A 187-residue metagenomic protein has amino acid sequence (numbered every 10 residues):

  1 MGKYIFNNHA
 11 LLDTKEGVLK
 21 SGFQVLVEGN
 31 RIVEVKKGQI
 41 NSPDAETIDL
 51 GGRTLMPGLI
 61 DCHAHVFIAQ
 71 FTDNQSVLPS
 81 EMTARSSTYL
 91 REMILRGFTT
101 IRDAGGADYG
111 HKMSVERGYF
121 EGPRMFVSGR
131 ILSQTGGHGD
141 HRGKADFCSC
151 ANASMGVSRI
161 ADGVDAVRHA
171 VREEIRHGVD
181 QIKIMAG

Functional and structural regions predicted by a protein language model:
M1-S42: N-terminal metal-binding scaffold of metallo-dependent hydrolase/deaminase domains
F6, E46-I48, F126: Hydrophobic/aromatic beta-strand patches that form the interior of the parallel beta-sheet core in alpha/beta enzyme
H9, V25, N30, G52 (+5 more regions): Divalent metal-coordination and catalytic microenvironments
D13, H63, G105, G129 (+1 more regions): Residues that line or immediately flank small-molecule/substrate-binding pockets and catalytic motifs
F23-Q24, A45-E46, P123: Extracytoplasmic/periplasmic beta-strand context in beta-sandwich domains, especially the cupredoxin/COX2 CuA-binding
G38-M56: Active-site metal-binding motif and surrounding structural segment of the metallo-beta-lactamase
R53-R117, Q134-R142: Metal-associated gating/positioning segment near the N- to mid-region
Y119-G187: Metal-coordinating catalytic core of metallo-dependent amide/deamination hydrolases
